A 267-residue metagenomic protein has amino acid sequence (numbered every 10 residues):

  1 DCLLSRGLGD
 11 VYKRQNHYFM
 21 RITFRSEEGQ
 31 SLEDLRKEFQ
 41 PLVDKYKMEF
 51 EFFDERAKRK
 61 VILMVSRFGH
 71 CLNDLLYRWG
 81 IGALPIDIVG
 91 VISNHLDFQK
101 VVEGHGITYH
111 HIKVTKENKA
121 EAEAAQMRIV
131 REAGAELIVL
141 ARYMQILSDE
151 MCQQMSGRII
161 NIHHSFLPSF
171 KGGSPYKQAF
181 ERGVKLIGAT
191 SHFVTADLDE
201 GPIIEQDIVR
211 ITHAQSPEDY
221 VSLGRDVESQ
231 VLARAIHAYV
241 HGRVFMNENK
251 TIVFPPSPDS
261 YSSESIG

Functional and structural regions predicted by a protein language model:
C2-Y12: Single conserved hydrophobic/aromatic residue that forms the stacking wall/gate of nucleotide- or nucleobase-binding
K13-G267: One-carbon transfer enzymes
